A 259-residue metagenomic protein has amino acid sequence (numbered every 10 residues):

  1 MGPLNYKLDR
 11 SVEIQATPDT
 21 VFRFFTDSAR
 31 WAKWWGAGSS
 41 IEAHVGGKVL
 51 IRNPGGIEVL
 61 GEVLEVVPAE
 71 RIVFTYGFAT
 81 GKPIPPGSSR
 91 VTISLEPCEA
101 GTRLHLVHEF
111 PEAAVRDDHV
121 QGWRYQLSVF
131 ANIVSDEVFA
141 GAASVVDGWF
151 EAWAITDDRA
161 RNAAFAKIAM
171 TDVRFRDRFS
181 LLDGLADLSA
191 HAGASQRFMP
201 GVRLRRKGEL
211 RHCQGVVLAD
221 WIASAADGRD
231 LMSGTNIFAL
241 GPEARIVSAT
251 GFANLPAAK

Functional and structural regions predicted by a protein language model:
M1-S40, A142, G148: Hydrophobic ligand-binding cavity/cleft-lining segments
Q15-D19, G141-I168: Short acidic-aromatic low-complexity motifs
P18, A37-R52, V59-G61, V67 (+1 more regions): A solvent-exposed, acidic/Ser-Thr-rich amphipathic alpha-helical stretch
V21, W31, V49, V63 (+11 more regions): Hydrophobic pocket/interface hotspot
N53, Y76, L106-H108, D177 (+1 more regions): Residue-level recognition of conserved beta-strand positions in structured domain cores
E70-G77: Short, solvent-exposed secondary-structure boundary/capping segments
G81-I133, S195-K259: A beta-strand edge to alpha-helix "cap/lid" segment located at domain peripheries
N132-G141: Short, highly charged C-terminal tails/helix-capping segments
